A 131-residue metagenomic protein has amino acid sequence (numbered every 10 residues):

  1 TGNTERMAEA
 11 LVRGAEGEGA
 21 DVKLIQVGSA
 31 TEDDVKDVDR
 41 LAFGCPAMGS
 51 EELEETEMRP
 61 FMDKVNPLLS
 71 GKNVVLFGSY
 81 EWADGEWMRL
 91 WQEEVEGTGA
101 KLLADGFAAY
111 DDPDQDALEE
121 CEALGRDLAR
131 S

Functional and structural regions predicted by a protein language model:
N3-R6, A10-S131: FMN-binding flavodoxin-like domain, especially the glycine-rich phosphate-binding loop
